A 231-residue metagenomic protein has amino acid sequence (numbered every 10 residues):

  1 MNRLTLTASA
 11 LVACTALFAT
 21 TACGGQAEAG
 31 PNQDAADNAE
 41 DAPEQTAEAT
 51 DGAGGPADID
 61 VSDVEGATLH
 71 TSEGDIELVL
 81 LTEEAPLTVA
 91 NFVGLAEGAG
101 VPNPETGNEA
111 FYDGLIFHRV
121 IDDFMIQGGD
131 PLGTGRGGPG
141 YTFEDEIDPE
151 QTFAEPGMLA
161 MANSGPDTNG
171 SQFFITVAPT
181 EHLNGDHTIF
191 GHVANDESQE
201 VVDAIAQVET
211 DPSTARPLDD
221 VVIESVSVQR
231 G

Functional and structural regions predicted by a protein language model:
N2-G231: Cyclophilin-like peptidyl-prolyl cis-trans isomerases
